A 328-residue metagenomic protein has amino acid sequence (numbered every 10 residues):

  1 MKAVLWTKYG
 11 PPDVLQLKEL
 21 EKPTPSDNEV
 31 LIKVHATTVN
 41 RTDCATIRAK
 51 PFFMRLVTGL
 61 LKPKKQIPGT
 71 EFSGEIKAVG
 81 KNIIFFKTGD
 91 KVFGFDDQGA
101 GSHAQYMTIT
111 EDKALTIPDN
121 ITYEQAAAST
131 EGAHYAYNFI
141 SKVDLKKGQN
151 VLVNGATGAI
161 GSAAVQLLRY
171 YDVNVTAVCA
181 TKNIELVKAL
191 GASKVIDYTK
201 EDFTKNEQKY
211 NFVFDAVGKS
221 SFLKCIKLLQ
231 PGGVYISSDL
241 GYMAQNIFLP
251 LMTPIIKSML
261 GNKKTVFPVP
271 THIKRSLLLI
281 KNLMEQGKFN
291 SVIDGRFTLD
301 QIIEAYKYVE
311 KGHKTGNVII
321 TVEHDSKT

Functional and structural regions predicted by a protein language model:
P11, L20-S73: N-terminal glycine-rich beta->alpha transition that marks the start or flank of a dinucleotide-binding site
E71-Q98, N174: A glycine-/small-residue-rich N-terminal strand-loop-strand element that serves as the cofactor-binding glycine loop
A127-D197: Mid-domain Rossmann-like dinucleotide-binding core that forms the NAD(H)/NADP(H) cofactor-binding site
T204-F212: A short acidic, Gly/Pro-enriched loop at the edge of an enzyme's catalytic core that lines a small-molecule cofactor
S220-F289, V322-T328: Glycine-rich phosphate-binding loop and adjacent beta-alpha segment of Rossmann(oid) nucleotide-cofactor-binding
K288-G295, Y306-T328: C-terminal capping/lid region of NAD(P)-dependent oxidoreductase domains
